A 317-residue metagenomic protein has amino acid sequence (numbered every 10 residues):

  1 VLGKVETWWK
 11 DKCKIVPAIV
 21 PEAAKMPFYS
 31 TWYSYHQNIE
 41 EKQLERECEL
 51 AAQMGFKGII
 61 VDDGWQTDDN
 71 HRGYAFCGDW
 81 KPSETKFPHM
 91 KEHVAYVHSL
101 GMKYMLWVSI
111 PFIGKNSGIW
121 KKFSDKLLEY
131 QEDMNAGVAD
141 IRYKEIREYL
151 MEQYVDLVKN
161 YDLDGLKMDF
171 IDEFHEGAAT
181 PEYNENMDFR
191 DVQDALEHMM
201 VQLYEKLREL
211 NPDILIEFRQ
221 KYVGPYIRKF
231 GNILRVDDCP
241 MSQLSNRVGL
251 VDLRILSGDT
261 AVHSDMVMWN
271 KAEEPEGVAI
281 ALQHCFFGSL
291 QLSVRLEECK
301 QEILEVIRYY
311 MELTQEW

Functional and structural regions predicted by a protein language model:
V1-A18: Beta-strand-rich recognition/accessory modules
K25-Y29, Y33-V155, K159, G165 (+2 more regions): Aromatic-lined carbohydrate-binding/catalytic grooves of carbohydrate-active enzymes
F87-M102, D188-N211: Alpha-helix-loop-beta-strand connector modules within alpha/beta enzyme cores
V97, D169, C285: Hydrophobic, well-ordered secondary-structure elements that form the walls of internal hydrophobic environments
G114-E145, E152, D194-K300: Glycan-recognition surfaces
D162-L163, P212: Proline-aspartate-enriched helix->loop->beta-strand connector
K167-F174, I216, Q220-K221: Short acidic/histidine-rich active-site segments
C299-W317: Non-catalytic C-terminal accessory modules of carbohydrate-active enzymes
